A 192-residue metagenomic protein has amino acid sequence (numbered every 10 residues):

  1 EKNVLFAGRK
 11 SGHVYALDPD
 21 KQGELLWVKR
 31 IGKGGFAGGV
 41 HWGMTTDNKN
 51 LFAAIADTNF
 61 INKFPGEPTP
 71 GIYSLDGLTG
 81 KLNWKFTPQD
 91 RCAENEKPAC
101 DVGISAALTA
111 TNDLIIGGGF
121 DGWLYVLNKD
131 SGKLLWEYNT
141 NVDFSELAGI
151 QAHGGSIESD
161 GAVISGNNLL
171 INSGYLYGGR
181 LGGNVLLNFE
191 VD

Functional and structural regions predicted by a protein language model:
E1-I104, T109-S159, V163-D192: Extracytoplasmic/lumenal domain signature
